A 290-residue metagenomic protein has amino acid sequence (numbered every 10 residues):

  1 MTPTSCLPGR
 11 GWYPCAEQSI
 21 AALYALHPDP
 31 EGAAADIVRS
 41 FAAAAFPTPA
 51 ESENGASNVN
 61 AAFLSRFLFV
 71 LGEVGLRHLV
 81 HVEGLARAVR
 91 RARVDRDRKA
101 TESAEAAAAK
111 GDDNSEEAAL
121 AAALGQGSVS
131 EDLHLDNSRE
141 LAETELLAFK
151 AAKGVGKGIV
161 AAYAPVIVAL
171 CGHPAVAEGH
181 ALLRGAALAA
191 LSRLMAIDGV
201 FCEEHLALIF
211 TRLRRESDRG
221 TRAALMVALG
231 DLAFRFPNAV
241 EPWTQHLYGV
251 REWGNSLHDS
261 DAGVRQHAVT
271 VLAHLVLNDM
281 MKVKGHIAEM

Functional and structural regions predicted by a protein language model:
M1-F46, F63, V155-V166, F201 (+6 more regions): Structural marker for long, regular alpha helices in very large eukaryotic proteins
T2-W12, A44-V59, L170-G179, R212-S217 (+1 more regions): Helix-loop junctions that connect tandem helical modules in alpha-solenoid scaffolds
W12-A16, N60, L64, R184 (+2 more regions): Residue-level detector of extended alpha-helical repeat arrays and alpha-solenoid scaffolds
L23, F67, L71, L191 (+2 more regions): Hydrophobic core/packing positions within alpha-helical solenoid repeats
D29-G32, P47-E51, G55, E73-G84 (+5 more regions): Intrinsically disordered or highly flexible coil/loop and linker segments, enriched in small and charged/polar residues
R39-A44, G84-R96, A189-A190, A207-R212 (+1 more regions): Amphipathic alpha-helical scaffolding segments
S52-F63, V70-A118: Internal, charge-rich low-complexity segments
H78-L79, D97-H267, H274-D279: Alpha-solenoid helical repeat scaffolds
